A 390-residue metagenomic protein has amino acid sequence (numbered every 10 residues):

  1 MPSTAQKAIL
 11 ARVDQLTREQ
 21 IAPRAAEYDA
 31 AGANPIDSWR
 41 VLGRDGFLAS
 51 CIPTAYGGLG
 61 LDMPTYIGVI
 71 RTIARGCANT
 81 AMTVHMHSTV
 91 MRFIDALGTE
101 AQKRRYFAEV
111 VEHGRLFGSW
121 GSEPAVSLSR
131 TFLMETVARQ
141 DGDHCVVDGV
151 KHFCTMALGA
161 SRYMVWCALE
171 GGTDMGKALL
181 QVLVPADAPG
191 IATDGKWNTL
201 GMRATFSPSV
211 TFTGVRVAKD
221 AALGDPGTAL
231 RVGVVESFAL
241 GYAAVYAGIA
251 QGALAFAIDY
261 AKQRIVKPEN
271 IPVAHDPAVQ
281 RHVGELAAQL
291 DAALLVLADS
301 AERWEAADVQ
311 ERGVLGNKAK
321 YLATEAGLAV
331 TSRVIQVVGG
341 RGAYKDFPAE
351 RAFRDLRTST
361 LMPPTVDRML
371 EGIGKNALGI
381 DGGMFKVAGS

Functional and structural regions predicted by a protein language model:
P2, Q6, A31, P35 (+4 more regions): Residue-level recognition of alpha-helical structural elements
A22-A30, D291-L322, I335-A343: C-terminal helix-coil-helix/basic helical segment that borders enzyme active sites and/or dimer interfaces and provides
A33-R44, L48-T155, A377: Glycine-rich flavin
V146, G248, G284-D291, N317 (+2 more regions): Generic structural signal for well-ordered, non-transmembrane alpha-helical segments in soluble/cytosolic regions
V150-A192: A short core secondary-structure module
H152-A157, F238-Y242, S359-M362: Glycine-rich phosphate/pyrophosphate-binding beta-alpha loops
W197-L290: Glycine-rich beta->alpha junctions and the first turn(s) of the following alpha-helix
G340-S390: Glycine-rich phosphate/cofactor-binding loops in nucleotide/flavin-utilizing enzymes
